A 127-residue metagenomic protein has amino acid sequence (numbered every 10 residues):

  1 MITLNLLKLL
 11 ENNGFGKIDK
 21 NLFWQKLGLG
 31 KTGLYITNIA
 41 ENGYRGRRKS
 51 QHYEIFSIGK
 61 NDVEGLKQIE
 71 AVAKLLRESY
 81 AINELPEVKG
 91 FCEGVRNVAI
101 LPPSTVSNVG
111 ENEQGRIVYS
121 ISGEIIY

Functional and structural regions predicted by a protein language model:
M1-L9, G43-R48, F91-Y127: Short, charged interaction patches at domain edges and termini
M1-R45, S79-E93: Small/polar-rich, solvent-exposed N-terminal microdomains that initiate assembly or binding
L22-W24, G65, I100, G115: Low-complexity, compositionally biased segments
W24, R48-S50, I69-A71, P86 (+2 more regions): General "foldedness" signal
I36, H52, I100-P102: Hydrophobic residues on conserved beta-strands that form the core of alpha/beta folds
R48-L66, E70, R116-Y127: Oligomerization/assembly interface segments of phage tail-like spikes and tubes
G59-K89: Extracellular/virion structural assembly segments
